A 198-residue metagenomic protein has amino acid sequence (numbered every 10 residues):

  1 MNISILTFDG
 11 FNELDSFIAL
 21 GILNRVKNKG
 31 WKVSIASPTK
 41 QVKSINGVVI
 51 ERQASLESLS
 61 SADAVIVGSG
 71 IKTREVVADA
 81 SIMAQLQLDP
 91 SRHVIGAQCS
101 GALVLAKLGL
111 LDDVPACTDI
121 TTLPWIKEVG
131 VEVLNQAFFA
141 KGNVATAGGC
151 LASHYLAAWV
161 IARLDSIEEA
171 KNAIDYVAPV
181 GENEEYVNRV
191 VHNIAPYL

Functional and structural regions predicted by a protein language model:
M1-I95, A102-K107, W125, V129 (+2 more regions): Extended, subdomain-level signal for the structured scaffold at the beginning of enzyme domains
T7, T118, G148: Small/polar loops that bind or transfer phosphate-bearing groups
I66, C117, F139: Conserved beta-strand segments that form the floor/walls of ligand-binding pockets within enzyme and binding domains
R92, D113, K141: Phosphate-coordination loops involved in phosphoryl transfer and adenosine-cofactor binding
I95-G96, C117, L134, A145: Structural detector of well-ordered beta-strand residues that form the stable sheet scaffold of enzyme domains
D112-I120, V133-Q136: Short hydrophobic/aromatic-enriched beta-strand-loop microsegments
N135-C150: Amphipathic alpha-helical segments enriched in hydrophobic/aromatic residues interleaved with Lys/Arg
